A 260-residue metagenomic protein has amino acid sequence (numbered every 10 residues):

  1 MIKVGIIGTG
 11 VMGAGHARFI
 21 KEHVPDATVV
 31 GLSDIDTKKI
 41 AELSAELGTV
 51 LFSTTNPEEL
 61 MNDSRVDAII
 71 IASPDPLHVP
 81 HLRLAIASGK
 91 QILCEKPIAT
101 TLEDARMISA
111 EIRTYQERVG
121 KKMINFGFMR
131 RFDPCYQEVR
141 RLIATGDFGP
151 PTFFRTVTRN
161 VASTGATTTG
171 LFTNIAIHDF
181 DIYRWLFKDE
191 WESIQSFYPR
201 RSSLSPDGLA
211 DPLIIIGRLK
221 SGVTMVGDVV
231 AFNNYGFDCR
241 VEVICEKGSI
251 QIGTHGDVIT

Functional and structural regions predicted by a protein language model:
M1-L47: N-terminal Rossmann-like dinucleotide-binding module
H16, T49-E111: Beta-loop-alpha module in the N-terminal Rossmann-like domain of NAD(P)-dependent dehydrogenases, especially those
A27-G31, D67-I69, G170: Short active-site oxyanion
V50-L51, S88-K90, Y115-K122, V223: A short helix->loop->beta-strand "cap" motif at the edges of active sites that frequently abuts
I71, C94, T100, I124-F126 (+2 more regions): Hydrophobic residues in well-ordered beta-strands that form the structural core
A99-S163: A contiguous active-site-proximal alpha/beta segment in oxidoreductase catalytic domains
M129, V241-T260: C-terminal glycine/acidic-rich active-site capping loop/insertion
V161-T224, V229-D238: Rossmann-like dinucleotide-binding domain that binds NAD(P)(H)
